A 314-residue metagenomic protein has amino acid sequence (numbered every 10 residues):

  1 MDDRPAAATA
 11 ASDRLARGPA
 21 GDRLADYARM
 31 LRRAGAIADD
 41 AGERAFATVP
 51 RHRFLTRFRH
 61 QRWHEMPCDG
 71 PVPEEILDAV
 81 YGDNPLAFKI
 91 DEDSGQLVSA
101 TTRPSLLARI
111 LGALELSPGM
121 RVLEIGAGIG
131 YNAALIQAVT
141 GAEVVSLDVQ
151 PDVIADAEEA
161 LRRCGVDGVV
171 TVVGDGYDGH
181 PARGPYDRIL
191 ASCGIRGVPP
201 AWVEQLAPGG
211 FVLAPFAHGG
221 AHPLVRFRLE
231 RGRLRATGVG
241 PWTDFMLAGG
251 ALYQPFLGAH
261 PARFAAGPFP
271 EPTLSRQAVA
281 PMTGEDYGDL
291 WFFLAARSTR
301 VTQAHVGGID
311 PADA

Functional and structural regions predicted by a protein language model:
D2-L123, N132, V153, D167: Class I SAM-dependent transferase core
D3, L190, I195-D313: Class I SAM-binding transferase module
H52, H60, D175-Y177, H218 (+2 more regions): Short, solvent-exposed coil/turn elements at secondary-structure transition points
R53, R57, V72-P73, I136 (+3 more regions): Alpha-helix boundary/capping detector
R62, A142, Y253-P255: Short, charged/polar low-complexity linear motifs in solvent-exposed/disordered segments
T102-L213, A217-G219, V225: Conserved nucleotide-cofactor-binding alpha/beta core module
